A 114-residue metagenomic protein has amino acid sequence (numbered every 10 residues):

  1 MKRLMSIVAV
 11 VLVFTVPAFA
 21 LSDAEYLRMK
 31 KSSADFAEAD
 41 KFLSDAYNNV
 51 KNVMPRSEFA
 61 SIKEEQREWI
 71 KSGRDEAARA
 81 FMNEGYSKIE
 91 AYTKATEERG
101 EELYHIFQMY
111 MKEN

Functional and structural regions predicted by a protein language model:
L4-V16: Sec-dependent N-terminal signal peptides
F19-N114: N-terminal alpha-helical modules
